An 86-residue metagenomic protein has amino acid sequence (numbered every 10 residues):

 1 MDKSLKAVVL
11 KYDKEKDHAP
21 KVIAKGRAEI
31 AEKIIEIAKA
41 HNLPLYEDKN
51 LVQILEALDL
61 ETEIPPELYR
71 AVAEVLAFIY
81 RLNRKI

Functional and structural regions predicted by a protein language model:
M1-I86: Divalent-cation
